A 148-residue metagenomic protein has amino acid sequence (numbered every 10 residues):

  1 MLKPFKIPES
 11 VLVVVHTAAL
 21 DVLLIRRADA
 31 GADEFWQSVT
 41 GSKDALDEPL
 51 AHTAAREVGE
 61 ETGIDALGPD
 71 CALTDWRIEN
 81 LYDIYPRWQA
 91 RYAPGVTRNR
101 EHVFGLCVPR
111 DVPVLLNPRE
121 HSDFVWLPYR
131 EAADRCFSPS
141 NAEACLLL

Functional and structural regions predicted by a protein language model:
M1-L23, L46: Conserved N-terminal beta-strand and adjoining loop/helix that marks the start of the Nudix/MutT-like hydrolase domain
K3-F5, V14, P94-V96, L115-N117: Short secondary-structure boundary/capping segments
P8, S38, T97-E101: Short connector loops at helix/strand junctions that flank enzyme active sites, especially segments positioning acidic
V15-A18, R27, L106-V108: Active-site beta-strand termini and strand-to-loop segments that position acidic
A30-F35: A conserved beta-turn-beta hairpin within the catalytic core of GNAT-like acetyltransferases that forms part
S38-W76: The catalytic Nudix box helix
I64-V112: Active-site segment of metal-dependent pyrophosphate-handling enzymes, primarily the Nudix hydrolase catalytic core
H102-L146: NUDIX/MutT-family hydrolases
